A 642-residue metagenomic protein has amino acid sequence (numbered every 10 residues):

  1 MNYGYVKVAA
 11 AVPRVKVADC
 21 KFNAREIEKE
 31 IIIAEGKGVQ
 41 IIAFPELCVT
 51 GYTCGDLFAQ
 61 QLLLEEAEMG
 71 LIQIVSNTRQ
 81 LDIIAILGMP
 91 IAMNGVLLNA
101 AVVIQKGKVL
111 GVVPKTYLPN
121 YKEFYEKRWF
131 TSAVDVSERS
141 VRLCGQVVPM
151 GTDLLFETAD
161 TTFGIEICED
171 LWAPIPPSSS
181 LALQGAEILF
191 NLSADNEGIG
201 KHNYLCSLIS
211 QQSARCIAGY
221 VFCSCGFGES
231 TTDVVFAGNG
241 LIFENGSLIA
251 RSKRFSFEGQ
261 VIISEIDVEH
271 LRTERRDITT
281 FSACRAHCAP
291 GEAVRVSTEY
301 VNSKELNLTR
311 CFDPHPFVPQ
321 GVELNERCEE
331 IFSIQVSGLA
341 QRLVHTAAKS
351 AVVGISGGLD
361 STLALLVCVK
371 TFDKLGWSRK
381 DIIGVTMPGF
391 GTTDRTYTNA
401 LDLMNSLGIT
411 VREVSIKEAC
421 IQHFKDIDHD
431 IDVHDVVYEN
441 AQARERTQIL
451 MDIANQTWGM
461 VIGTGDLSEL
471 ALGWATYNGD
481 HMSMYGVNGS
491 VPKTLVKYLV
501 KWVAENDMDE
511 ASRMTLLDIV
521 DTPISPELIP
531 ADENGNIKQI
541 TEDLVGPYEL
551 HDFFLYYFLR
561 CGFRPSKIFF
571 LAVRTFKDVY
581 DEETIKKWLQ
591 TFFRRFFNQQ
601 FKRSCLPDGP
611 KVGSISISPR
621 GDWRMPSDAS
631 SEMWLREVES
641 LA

Functional and structural regions predicted by a protein language model:
M1-V352, K370-R379, V411: Enzyme catalytic cores with a strong preference for nitrogen-chemistry domains
K7, A18, A159, C216-A218 (+5 more regions): ATP/NTP-dependent adenylation/nucleotidyl-transfer catalytic domains that generate, transfer, or process NMP-activated
